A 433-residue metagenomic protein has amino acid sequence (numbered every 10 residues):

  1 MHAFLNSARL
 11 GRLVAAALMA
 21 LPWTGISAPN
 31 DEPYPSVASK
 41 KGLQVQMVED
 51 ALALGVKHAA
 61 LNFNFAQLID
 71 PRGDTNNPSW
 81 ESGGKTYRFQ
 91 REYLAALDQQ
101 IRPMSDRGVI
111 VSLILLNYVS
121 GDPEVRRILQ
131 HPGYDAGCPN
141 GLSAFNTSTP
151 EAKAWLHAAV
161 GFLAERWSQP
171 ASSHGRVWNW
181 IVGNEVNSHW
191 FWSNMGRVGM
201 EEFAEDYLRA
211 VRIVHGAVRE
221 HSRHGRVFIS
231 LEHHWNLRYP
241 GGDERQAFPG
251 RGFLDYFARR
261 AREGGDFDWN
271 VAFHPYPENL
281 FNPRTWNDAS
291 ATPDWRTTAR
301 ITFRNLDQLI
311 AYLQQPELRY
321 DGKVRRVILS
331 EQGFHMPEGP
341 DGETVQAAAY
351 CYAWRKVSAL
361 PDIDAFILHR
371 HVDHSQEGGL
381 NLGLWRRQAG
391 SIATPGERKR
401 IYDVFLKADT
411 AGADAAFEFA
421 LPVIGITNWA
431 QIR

Functional and structural regions predicted by a protein language model:
H2-V14: Bacterial N-terminal signal peptides that target proteins for export
R12-P22: Bacterial N-terminal signal peptides
A20-N30: Bacterial Sec-dependent signal peptides at the C-terminal "C-region" and cleavage site
A28-A66: Boundary/entry segment of secreted carbohydrate-active catalytic domains
A38-G42, K57-A60, G108-S112, V177-I181 (+4 more regions): Structural preference for beta-strand elements that scaffold enzyme active sites
K57-P240, E278-N279, D373-G378: Substrate-binding cleft and catalytic face of glycoside hydrolase catalytic domains, especially the flexible beta-alpha
T75-P78, P132-P139, T147, R176 (+4 more regions): Aromatic-rich peripheral "rim/lid" segments of glycoside hydrolase catalytic domains that contact and position glycan
L156-V160, A164-P170, R176-W178, E201-E343: Noncatalytic carbohydrate-binding groove/subsite architecture in carbohydrate-active enzymes
